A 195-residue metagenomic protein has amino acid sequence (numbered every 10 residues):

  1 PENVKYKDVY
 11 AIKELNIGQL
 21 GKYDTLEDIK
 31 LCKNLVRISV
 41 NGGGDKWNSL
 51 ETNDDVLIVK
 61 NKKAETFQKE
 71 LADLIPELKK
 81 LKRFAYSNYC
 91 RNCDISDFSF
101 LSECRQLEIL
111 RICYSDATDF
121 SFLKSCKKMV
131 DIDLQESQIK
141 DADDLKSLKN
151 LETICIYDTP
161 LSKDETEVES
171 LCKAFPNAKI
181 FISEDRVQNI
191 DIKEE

Functional and structural regions predicted by a protein language model:
P1-V4: A short, well-structured beta->alpha microelement
Y6-D8: N-terminal helix-cap/turn-to-beta initiation motif at the start of protein domains
Y10-L74, K80-S96, F100, Q106-T118 (+5 more regions): Concave beta-strand-loop units of leucine-rich repeat
